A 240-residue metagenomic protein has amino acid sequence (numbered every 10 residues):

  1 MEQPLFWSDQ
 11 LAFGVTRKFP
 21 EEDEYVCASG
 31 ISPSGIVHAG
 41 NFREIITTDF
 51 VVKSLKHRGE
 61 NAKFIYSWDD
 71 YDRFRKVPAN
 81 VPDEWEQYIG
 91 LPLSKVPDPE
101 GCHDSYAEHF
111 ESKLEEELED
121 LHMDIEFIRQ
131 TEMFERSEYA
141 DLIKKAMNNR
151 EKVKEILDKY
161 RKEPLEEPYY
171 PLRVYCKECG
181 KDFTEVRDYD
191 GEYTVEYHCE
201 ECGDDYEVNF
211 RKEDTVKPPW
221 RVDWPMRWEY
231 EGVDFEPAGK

Functional and structural regions predicted by a protein language model:
M1-K154, P164: N-terminal Rossmann-like or analogous alpha/beta NTP/dinucleotide-binding catalytic cores that position adenine
M1-Q3, W7-G30, R161-E163, E167-K240: Alpha-helical recognition segments enriched in aromatics with Gly/Pro capping that present substrate-recognition
I156, Y160: Inter-helical turn/loop segments and adjacent helix faces that build the functional surface of alpha-helical bundle
